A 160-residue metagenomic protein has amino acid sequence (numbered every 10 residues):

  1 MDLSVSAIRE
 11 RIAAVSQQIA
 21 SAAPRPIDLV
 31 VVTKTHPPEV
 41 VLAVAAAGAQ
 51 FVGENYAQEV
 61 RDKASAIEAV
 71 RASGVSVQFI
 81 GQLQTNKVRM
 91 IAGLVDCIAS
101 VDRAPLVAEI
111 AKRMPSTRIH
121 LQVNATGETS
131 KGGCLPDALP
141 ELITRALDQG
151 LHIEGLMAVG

Functional and structural regions predicted by a protein language model:
M1-G160: Conserved alpha/beta-domain cores
